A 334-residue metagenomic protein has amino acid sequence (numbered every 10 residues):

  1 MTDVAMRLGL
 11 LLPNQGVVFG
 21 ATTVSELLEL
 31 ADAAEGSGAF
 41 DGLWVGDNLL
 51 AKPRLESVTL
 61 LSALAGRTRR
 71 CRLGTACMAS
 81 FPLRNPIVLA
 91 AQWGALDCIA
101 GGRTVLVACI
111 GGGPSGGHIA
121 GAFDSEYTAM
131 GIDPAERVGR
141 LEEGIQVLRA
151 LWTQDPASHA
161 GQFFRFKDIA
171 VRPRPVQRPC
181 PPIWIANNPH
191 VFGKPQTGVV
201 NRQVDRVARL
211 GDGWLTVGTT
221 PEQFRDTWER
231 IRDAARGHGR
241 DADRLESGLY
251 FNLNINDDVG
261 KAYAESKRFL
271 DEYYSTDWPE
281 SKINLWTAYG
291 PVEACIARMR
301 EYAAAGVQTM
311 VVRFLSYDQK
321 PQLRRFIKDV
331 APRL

Functional and structural regions predicted by a protein language model:
M1-G74, A135, P179-P181, K194-T197: N-terminal beta1-alpha1-beta2 module of alpha/beta enzyme domains
T2-D3, D32-G36, L61-R70, W93 (+4 more regions): Acidic (Asp/Glu)-rich catalytic clusters
T2-T22, P82-F163, E222-E229: Flexible, glycine-rich active-site loops centered on histidine and acidic residues that chelate a metal or position
L8, L64, L96, L148 (+8 more regions): Conserved, mostly hydrophobic/aromatic
L8-L12, D41-V45, L73-A76, T104-A108 (+4 more regions): Hydrophobic faces of well-ordered beta-strands that scaffold small-molecule active sites in alpha/beta enzyme cores
L11-S25, M78-P86, C180-V199, K282-E293: Active-site mouth loops of central-metabolism enzymes
A21-E35, L89-Q92, V191-R206, E265 (+1 more regions): Short, acidic/polar
D133, Q146-R149, P221-A235, Q319-L334: C-terminal helical cap(s) of enzyme catalytic domains, especially alpha/beta-barrels
